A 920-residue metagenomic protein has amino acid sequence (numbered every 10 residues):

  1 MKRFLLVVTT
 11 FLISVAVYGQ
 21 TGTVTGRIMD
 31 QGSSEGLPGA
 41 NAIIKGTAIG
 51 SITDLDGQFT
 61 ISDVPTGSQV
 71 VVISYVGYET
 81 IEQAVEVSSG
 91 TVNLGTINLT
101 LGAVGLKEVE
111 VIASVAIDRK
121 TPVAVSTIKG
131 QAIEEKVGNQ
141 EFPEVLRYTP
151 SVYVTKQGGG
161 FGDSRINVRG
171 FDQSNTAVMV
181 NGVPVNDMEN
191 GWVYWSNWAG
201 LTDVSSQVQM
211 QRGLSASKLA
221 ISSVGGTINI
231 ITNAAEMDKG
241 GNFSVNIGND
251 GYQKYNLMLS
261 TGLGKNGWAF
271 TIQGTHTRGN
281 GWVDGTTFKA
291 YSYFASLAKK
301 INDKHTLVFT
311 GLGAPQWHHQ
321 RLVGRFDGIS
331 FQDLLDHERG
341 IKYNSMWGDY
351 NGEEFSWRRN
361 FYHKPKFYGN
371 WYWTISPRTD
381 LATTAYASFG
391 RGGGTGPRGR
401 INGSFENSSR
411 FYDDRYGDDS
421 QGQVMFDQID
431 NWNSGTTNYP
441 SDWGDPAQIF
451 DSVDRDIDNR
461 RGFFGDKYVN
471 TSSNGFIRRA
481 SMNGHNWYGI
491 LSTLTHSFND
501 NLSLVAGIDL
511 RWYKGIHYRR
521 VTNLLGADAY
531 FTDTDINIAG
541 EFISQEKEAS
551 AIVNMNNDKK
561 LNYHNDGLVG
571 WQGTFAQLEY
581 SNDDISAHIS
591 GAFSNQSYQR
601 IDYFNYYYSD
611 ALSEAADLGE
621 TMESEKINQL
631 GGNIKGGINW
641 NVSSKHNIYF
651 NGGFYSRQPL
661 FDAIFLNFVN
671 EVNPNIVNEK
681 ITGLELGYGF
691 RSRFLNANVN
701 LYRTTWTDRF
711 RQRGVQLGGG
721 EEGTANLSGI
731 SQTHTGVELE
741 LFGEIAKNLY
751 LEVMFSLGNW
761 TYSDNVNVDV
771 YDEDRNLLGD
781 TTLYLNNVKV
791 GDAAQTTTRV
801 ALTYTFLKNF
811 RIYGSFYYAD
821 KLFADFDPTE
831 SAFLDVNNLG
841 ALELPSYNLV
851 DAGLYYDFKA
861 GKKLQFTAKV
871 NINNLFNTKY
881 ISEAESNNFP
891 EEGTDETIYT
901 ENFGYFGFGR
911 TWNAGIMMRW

Functional and structural regions predicted by a protein language model:
R27-S33, P38-K45, S74-Y78, S88-E135 (+2 more regions): Short, acidic, small-residue-rich periplasmic hinge/interaction motif at the N-terminus of Gram-negative outer-membrane
T60-D63, R165, P184-R212, I231-T232: Short acidic/polar hinge/loop motifs at secondary-structure boundaries that mediate gating or recognition
I97, A199-S244: A beta-strand signature from Gram-negative outer-membrane beta-barrel systems, especially the internal plug domain
G240, I247-R278, V283-L322, K366-R378 (+1 more regions): Transmembrane beta-barrel wall of Gram-negative outer-membrane proteins
G324, A549-N554, S597-D617, K626 (+6 more regions): Surface-exposed extracellular loop regions of Gram-negative outer-membrane beta-barrel proteins, predominantly
I477, S503-S643, F665, N767: Signature of Gram-negative outer-membrane beta-barrel scaffolds
S581, R703-T705, A725-P828, M917-R919: Gram-negative outer-membrane beta-barrel transporters
L751, A819-E830, Y856-W920: C-terminal beta-signal and adjacent terminal beta-strands/loops of Gram-negative outer-membrane beta-barrel proteins
